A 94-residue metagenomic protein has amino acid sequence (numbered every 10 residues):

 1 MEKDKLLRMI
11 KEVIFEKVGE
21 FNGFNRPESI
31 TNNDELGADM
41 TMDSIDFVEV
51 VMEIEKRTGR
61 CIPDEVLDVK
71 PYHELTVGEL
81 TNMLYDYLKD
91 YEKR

Functional and structural regions predicted by a protein language model:
E2-M42, D46, M52, K56-R94: Phosphopantetheine-dependent thiolation modules in NRPS/PKS and related acyl-activating systems
